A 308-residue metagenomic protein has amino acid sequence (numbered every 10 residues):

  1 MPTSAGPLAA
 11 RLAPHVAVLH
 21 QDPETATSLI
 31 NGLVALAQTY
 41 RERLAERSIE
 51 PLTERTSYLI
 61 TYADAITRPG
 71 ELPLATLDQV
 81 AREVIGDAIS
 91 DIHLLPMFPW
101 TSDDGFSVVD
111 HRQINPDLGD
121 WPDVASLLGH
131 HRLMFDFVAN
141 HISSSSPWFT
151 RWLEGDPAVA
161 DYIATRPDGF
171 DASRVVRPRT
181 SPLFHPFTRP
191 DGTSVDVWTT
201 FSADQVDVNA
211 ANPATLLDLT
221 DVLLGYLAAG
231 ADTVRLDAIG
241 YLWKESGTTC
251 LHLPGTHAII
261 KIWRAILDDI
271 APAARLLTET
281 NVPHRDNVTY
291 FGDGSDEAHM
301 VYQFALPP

Functional and structural regions predicted by a protein language model:
P2-L217, A228, I239-L306: Acidic/aromatic-lined carbohydrate-recognition and catalytic surfaces of CAZymes acting on diverse glycans
V222-G225, A229: Pore-domain-biased detector for 6-TM cation channels and related repeats
